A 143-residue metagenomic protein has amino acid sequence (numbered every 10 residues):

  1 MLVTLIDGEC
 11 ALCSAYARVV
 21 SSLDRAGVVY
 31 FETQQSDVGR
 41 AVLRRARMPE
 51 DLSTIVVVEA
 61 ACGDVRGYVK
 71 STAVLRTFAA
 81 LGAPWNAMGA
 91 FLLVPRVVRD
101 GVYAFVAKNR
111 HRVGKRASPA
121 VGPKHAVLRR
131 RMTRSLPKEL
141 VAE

Functional and structural regions predicted by a protein language model:
M1-L23: Local sequence-structure signature of Cys/Sec-based thiol-disulfide redox active-site neighborhoods
L2-V3, G27-Y30, C62-V65: Short active-site oxyanion
I6, E32-T33, L92: Active-site-adjacent beta-strand anchor residues
E9, E32, G67: Charged, low-complexity surface patches
S21-V29, M48-T54: Short charge-dense sequence patches
R25-G39: Thiol-based oxidoreductase modules, predominantly thioredoxin-like and allied folds used for disulfide exchange
D37-E143: Thiol/selenol-based redox catalytic cores and closely related redox-interacting motifs
